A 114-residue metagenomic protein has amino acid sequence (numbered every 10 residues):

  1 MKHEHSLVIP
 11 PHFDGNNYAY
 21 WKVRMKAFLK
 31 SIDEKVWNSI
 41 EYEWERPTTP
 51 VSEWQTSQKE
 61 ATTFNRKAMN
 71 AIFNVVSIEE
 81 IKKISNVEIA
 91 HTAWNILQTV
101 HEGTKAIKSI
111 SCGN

Functional and structural regions predicted by a protein language model:
M1-N114: N-terminal Lys/Arg-enriched interaction segments
